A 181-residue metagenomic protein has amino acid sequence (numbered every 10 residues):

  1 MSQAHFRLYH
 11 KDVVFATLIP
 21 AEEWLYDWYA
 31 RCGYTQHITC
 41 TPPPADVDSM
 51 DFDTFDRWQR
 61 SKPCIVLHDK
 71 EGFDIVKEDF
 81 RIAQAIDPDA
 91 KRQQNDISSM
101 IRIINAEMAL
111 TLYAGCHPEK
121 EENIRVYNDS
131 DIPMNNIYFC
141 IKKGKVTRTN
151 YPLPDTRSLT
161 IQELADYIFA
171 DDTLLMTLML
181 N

Functional and structural regions predicted by a protein language model:
M1, H10-K11, Y26-D27: Conserved glycine-rich acetyl-CoA-binding loop
M1-F6, R31, Q84: Conserved acetyl-CoA-binding loop-helix of GNAT-fold acetyltransferases
S2-A4, E23-W24, H37, P42: Core nucleotidyl-transferase/polymerase catalytic module
F6-A21: Conserved GNAT acetyl-CoA-binding A-motif
T17-I19, Q84, R125: Short, hydrophobic beta-strand segments that form beta-sheet elements in well-ordered domains
W24-W28, C32-G33: Alpha-helical scaffold elements adjacent to nucleotide-binding pockets in ATP/GTP-utilizing enzyme cores
G33-E122: Amide-forming acyltransferase catalytic core, primarily the GNAT-like/NAT-type and related acyltransferase folds
R92-N181: C-terminal functional modules
